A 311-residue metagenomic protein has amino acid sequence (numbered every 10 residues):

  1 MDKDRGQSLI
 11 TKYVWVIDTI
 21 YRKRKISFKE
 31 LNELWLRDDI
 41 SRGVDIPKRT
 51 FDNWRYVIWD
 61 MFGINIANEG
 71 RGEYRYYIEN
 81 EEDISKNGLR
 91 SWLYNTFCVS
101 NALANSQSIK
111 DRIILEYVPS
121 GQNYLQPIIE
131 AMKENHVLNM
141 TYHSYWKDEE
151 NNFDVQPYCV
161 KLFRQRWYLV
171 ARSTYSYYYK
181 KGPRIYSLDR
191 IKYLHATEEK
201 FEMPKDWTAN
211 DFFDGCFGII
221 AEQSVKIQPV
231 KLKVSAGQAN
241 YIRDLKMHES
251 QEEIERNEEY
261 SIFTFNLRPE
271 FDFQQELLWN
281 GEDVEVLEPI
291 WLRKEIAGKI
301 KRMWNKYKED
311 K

Functional and structural regions predicted by a protein language model:
M1-G88, R302-K311: Short, basic/aromatic recognition patches that contact phosphate-bearing ligands
V14, F28, Y56, F62-G63 (+1 more regions): Bulky hydrophobic/aromatic content
V16, F51, N135, L232 (+1 more regions): A residue-level signal for conserved active-site and pocket-lining positions in enzyme catalytic cores
A67, E79, D189, T197 (+3 more regions): A structural detector for beta-sheet-dominated domains
N68, L162, E255-R256: Generic beta-strand structural signal
R75, N139, Y168-V170, I262 (+1 more regions): General beta-strand recognition
R112-K231: Core beta-strand-centered patch of the WYL/Sm-like small regulatory domain
F213-K311: Polybasic (Lys/Arg-rich)
